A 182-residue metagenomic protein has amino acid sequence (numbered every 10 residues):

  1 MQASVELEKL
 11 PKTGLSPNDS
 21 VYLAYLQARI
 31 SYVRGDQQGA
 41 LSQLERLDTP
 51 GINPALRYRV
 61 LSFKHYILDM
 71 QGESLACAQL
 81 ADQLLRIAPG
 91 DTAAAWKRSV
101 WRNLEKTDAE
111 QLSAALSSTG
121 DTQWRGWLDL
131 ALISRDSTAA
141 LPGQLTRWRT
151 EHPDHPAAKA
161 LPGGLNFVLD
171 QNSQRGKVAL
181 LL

Functional and structural regions predicted by a protein language model:
M1-L182: Extracytosolic ligand-binding ectodomains
